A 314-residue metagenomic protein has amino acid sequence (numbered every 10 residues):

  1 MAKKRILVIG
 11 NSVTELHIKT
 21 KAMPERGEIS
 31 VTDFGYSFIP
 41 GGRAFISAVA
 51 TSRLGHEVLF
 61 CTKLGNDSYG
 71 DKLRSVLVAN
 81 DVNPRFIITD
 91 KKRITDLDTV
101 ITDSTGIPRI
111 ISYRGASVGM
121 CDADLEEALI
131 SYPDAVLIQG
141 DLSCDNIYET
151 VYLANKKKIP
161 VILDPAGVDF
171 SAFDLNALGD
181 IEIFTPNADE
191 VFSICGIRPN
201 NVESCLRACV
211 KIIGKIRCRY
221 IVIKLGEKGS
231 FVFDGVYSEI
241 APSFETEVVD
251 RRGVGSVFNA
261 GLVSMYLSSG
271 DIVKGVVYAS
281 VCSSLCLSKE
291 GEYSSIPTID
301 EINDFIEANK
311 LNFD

Functional and structural regions predicted by a protein language model:
M1-K63, S68-A79, V248-V249, F313: Glycine-rich phosphate/adenosyl-contacting loop at the front of the ribokinase-like
A2, I6-L7, T32, S171 (+1 more regions): Conserved phosphate-binding/catalytic region of the ribokinase-like
V49, L97-I101, R109, G229-V232: Short beta-strand scaffold segments in enzyme catalytic cores
N80-K92: A glycine-rich helix N-cap at a beta->alpha junction
I87-D90, V100-A135, G140: Conserved phosphate-binding/catalytic loop of the ribokinase/pfkB sugar-kinase fold
A128-L129, A177, G214: Structural alpha-helical scaffold elements that stabilize or flank donor/cofactor-binding regions in carbohydrate
A135-R207, K228-S230: Conserved beta-alpha-beta core of the PfkB/ribokinase-like small-molecule kinase fold
